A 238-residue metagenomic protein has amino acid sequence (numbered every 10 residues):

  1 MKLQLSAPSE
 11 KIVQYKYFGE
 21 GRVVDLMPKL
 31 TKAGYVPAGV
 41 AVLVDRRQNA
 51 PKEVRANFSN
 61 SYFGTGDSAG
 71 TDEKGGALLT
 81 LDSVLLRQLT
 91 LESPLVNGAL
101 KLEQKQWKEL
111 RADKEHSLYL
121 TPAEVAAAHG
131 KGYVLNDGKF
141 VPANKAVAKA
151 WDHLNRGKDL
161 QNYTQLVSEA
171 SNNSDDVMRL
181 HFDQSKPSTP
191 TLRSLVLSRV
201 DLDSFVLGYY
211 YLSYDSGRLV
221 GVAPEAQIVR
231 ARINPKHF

Functional and structural regions predicted by a protein language model:
M1-V36, V42-F238: A binding-site-centric feature that preferentially detects glycan-recognition modules on secreted/surface proteins
